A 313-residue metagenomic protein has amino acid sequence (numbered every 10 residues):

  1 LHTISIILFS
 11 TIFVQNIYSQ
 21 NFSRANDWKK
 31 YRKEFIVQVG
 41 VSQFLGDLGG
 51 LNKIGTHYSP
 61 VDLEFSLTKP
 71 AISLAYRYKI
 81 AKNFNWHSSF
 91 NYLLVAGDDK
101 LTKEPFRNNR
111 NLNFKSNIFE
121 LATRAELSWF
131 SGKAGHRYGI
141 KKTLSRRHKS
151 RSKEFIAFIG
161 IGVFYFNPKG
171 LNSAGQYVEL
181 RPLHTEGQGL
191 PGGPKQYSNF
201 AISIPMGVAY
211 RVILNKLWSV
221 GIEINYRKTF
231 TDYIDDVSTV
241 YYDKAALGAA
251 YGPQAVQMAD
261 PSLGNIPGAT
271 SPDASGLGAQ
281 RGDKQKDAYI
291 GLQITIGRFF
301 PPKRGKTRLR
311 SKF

Functional and structural regions predicted by a protein language model:
I17-I36, K133-R151, G276-Q280, K284-Q285 (+1 more regions): Outer-membrane beta-barrel biogenesis signature
F22-R24, T56-D62, F106-F114, K141-R146 (+2 more regions): Extracellular loop and loop/strand-boundary signature of outer-membrane beta-barrel proteins
Y31, S66-P70, N117-L121, K153 (+2 more regions): Residues that define the transmembrane beta-barrel architecture of outer-membrane proteins
V37-V41, L74-Y78, T123-L127, I159-V163 (+3 more regions): Residues on the lipid-exposed face of transmembrane beta-strands in outer-membrane beta-barrel proteins
V41-A71, A75: Surface-exposed strand-loop-strand hairpins of Gram-negative outer-membrane beta-barrel proteins
L45-G46, N83-W86, G132-K133, L217-V220 (+1 more regions): Repeated loop/turn-to-beta-strand initiation elements of outer-membrane beta-barrel proteins
Y78, N83-V178: Gram-negative (and chloroplast) outer-membrane scaffold detector with strong preference for beta-barrel transmembrane
N215-F313: Predominantly the C-terminal beta-signal and adjacent terminal strand-loop region of outer-membrane beta-barrel
